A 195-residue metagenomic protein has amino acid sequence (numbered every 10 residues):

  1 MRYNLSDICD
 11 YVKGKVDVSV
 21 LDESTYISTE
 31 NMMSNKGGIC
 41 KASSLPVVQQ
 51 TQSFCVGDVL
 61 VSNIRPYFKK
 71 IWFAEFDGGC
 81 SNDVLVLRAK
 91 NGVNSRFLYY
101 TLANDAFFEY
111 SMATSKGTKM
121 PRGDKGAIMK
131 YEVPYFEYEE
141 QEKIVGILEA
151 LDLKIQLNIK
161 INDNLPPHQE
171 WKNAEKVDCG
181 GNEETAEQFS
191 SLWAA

Functional and structural regions predicted by a protein language model:
M1, T25, G78, Y100 (+1 more regions): Residues that recognize and position ribonucleotide moieties
M1-V16, M32, K130, P134-A195: Non-catalytic DNA-recognition/assembly elements of restriction-modification systems
N4-V56, Q188, L192-A195: Sequence-specific dsDNA recognition surfaces
I27, L87, Y131: Hydrophobic residues at beta-strand termini and immediately following loops that shape nucleotide-binding pockets
K41-S44, A74, G181: Helix-loop segments that flank and shape redox-cofactor active sites
Q50-Q52, V56-F108, M112, K125: A short beta-sheet element
I64, G79-D83, K116-V145: A short glycine-rich beta-alpha junction/loop motif
